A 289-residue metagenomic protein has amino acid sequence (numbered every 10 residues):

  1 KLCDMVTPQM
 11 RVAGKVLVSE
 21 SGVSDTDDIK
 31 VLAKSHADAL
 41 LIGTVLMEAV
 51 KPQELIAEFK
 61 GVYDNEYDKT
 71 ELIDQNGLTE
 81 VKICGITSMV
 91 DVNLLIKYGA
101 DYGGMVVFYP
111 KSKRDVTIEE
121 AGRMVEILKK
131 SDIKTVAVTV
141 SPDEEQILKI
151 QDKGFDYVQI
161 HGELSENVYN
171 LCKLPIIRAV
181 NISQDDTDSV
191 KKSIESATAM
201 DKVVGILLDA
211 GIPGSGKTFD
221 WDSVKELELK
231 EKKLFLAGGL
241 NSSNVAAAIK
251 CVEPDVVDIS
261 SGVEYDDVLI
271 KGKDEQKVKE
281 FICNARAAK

Functional and structural regions predicted by a protein language model:
K1-A13, G104-K113, E119-N244, E264: Conserved anion-binding
K1-I42: Catalytic-face loop-and-helix region of soluble metabolic enzyme cores
M5, A33, L46-N76, T117-L128 (+3 more regions): C-terminal helical cap(s) of enzyme catalytic domains, especially alpha/beta-barrels
V12, S35-H36, Y98-G99, K153 (+2 more regions): Structural motif
V18-S24, I73-S88, V136-P142, N181-D188: Active-site mouth loops of central-metabolism enzymes
G22-V23, S35-E58, A100-S112, Y157-S165 (+2 more regions): Glycine-rich phosphate-binding active-site loops on the catalytic face of alpha/beta enzymes
V31-S35, E58, L94-K97, K149 (+5 more regions): Well-formed, non-transmembrane alpha-helical positions, independent of function
L32, G43, L95, V158 (+6 more regions): Conserved, mostly hydrophobic/aromatic
